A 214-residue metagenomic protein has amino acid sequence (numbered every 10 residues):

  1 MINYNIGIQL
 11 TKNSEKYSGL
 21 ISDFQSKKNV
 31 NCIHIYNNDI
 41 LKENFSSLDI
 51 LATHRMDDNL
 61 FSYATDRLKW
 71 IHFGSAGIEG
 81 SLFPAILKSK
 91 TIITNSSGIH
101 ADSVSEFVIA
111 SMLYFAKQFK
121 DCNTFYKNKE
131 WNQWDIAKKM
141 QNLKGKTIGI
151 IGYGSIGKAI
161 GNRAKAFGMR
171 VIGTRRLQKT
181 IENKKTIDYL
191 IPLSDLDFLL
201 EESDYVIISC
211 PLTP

Functional and structural regions predicted by a protein language model:
M1-T94, E201: An N-terminal-biased, well-structured beta-alpha scaffold segment characteristic of Rossmann-like dinucleotide-binding
G19, I50, F107-S111, D121 (+3 more regions): Alpha-helical elements of Rossmann-like donor-binding domains used by nucleotide-donor carbohydrate transfer enzymes
V30-N37, L51-R55, K127-W134, K185-L193 (+1 more regions): Short gly/ser/thr-rich secondary-structure transition/capping motifs
H34-N37, S75, S97, R175 (+1 more regions): Short loop/edge segments at beta-strand edges and connector loops that shape dinucleotide/nucleotide cofactor-binding
N44, G80-P84, S103-F107, E182-K185: Short, charged, surface-exposed secondary-structure boundary motifs
G80-P84, K120-W131, R176-K179: Mobile beta-alpha loop/short-helix "lid" or hinge segments that flank ligand
T91-T147: Phosphate-binding beta-alpha-beta segment of Rossmann-like dinucleotide-binding domains, i.e., the NAD(P)
A137-P214: Rossmann-like dinucleotide/phosphate-binding beta-alpha-beta segment
